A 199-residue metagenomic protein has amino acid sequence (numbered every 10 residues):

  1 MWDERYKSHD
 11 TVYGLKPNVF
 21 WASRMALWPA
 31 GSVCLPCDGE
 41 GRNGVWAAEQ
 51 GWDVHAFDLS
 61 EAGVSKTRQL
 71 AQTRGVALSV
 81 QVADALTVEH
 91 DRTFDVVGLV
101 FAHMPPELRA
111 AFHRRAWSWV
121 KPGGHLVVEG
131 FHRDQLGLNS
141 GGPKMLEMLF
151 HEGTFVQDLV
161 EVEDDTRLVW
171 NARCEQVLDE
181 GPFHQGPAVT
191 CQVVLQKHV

Functional and structural regions predicted by a protein language model:
M1-P29, D134: Conserved class I S-adenosyl-L-methionine
S60-A62: Conserved SAM/SAH-binding beta-strand->alpha-helix loop
T73-A85: Conserved SAM-binding strand-loop segment of SAM-dependent methyltransferases
L86-V96: A short acidic, Gly/Pro-enriched loop at the edge of an enzyme's catalytic core that lines a small-molecule cofactor
F94-R109: A short SAM/SAH-binding and catalytic strip from SAM-dependent methyltransferases
A110-P122: A short glycine-rich, Lys/Arg-flanked "PGG" loop and its adjoining helix->strand segment in the class I
G123-F131: Conserved beta-strand signature within the Rossmann-like core of class I S-adenosyl-L-methionine
E147-A172: Short alpha-helix
